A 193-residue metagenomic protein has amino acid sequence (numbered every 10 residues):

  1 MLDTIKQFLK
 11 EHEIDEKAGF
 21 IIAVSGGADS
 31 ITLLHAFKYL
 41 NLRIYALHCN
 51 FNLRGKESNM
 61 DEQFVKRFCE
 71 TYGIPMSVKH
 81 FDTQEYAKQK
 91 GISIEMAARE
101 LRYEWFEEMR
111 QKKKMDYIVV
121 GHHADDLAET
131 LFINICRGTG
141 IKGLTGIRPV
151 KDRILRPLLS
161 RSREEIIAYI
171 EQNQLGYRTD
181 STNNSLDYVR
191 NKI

Functional and structural regions predicted by a protein language model:
M1-I193: Core alpha/beta nucleotide-donor-binding catalytic domains of modification enzymes
